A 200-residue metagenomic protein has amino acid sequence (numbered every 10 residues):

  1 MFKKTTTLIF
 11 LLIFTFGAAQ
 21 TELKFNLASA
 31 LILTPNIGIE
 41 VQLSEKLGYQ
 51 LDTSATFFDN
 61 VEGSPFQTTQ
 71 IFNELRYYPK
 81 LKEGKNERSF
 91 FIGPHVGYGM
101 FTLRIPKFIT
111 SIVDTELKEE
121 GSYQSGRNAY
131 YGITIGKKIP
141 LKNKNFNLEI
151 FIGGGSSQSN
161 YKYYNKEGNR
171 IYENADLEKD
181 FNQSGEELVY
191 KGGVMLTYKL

Functional and structural regions predicted by a protein language model:
M1-L23, L196-L200: Bacterial Sec-dependent N-terminal signal peptides
Q20, K46, K80-S89, P140-L148: Short loop/turn motifs that connect adjacent beta-strands in outer-membrane beta-barrel proteins
T21-Q70, Y78-P79: Start-of-domain marker
L23-L27, I39, L51-T53, N73-L75 (+3 more regions): Membrane-embedded beta-strand positions of outer-membrane beta-barrel proteins
N26, T53-I71, F101-A129, Q158-R170 (+1 more regions): Extracellular/periplasm-exposed beta-strand and loop segments of Gram-negative cell-envelope proteins, dominated by
S29-L31, T53-D59, Y77-P79, V96-T102 (+2 more regions): Transmembrane beta-strands of outer-membrane beta-barrel pores
S64-F108: Mid-chain, structured segments of secreted extracytoplasmic proteins
F72-Y77, E186-L200: Outer-membrane beta-barrel "beta-signal"
